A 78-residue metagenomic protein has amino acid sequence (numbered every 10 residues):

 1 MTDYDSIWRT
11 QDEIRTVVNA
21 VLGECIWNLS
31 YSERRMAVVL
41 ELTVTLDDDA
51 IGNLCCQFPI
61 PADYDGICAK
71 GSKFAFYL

Functional and structural regions predicted by a protein language model:
M1-R35, L42: N-terminal leader/targeting segments
S30-K70, A75: Acidic, low-complexity, intrinsically disordered interaction modules
